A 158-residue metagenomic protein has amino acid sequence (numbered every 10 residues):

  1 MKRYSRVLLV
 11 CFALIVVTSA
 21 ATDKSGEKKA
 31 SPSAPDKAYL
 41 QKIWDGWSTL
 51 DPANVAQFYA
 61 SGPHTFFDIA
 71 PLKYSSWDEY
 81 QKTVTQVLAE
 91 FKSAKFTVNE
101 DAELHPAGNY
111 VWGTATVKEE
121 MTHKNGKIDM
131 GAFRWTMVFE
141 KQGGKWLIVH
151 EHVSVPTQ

Functional and structural regions predicted by a protein language model:
M1-L8: Bacterial N-terminal signal peptides that target proteins for export
L8-V17: Bacterial N-terminal signal peptides
A20-S61: Short, low-complexity N-terminal intrinsically disordered segments enriched in polar/charged residues
A34, P52-A107, D129-M130: A solvent-exposed, acidic/Ser-Thr-rich amphipathic alpha-helical stretch
I43, V55-A56, P63, Y80 (+2 more regions): Hydrophobic pocket/interface hotspot
G108-E119: A short hydrophobic beta-strand element
E119-H123, F139: Beta-strand elements of well-folded, non-transmembrane domains
A132-T157: Short beta-strand edge/turn micro-motifs at domain boundaries
